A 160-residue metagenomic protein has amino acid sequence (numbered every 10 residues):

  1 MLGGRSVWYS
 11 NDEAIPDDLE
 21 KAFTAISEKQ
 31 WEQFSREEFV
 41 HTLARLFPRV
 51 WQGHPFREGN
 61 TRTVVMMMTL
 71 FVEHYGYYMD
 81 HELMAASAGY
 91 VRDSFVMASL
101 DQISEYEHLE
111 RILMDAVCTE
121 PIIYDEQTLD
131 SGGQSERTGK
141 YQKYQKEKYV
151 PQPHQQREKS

Functional and structural regions predicted by a protein language model:
M1-S160: FIC/Doc superfamily catalytic core
